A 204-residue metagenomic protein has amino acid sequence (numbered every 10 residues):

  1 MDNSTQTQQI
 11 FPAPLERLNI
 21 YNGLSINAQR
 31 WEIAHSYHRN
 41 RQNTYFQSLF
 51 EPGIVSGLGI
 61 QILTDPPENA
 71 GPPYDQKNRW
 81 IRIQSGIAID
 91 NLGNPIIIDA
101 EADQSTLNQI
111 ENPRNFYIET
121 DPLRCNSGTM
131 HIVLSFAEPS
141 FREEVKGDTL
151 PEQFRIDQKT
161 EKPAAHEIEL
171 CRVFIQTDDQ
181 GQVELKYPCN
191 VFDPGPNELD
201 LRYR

Functional and structural regions predicted by a protein language model:
D2-I20, I87-R204: Beta-strand-rich solenoidal segments
D2-N78, R82-S85: N-terminal low-complexity, intrinsically disordered "leader/linker" segments enriched in small/polar and basic residues
